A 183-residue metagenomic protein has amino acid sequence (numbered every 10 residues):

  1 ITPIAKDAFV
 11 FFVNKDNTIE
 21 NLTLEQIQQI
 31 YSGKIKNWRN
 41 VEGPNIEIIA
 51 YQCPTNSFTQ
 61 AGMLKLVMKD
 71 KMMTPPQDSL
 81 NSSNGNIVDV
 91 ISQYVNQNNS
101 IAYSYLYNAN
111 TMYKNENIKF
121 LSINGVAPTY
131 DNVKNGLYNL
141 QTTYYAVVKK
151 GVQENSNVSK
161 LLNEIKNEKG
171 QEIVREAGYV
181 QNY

Functional and structural regions predicted by a protein language model:
I1-Y183: Exported/periplasmic ABC-transporter solute-binding proteins
